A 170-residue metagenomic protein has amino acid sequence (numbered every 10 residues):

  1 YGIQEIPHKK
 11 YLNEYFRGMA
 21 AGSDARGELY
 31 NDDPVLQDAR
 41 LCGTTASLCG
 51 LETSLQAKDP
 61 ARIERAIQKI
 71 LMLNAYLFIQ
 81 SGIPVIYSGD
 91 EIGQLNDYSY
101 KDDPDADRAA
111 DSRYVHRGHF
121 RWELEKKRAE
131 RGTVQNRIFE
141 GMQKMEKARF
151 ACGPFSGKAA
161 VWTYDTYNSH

Functional and structural regions predicted by a protein language model:
Y1-H170: Active-site and adjacent substrate-binding regions of carbohydrate-active enzymes
